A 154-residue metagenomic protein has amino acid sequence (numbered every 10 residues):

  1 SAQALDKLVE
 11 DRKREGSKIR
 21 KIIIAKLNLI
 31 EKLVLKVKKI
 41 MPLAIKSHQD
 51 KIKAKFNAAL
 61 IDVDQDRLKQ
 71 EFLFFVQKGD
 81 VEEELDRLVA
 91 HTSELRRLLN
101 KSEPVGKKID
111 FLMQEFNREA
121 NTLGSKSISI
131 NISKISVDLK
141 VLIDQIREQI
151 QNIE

Functional and structural regions predicted by a protein language model:
S1-E154: N-terminal intrinsically disordered, cationic/polar leader segments that include organellar targeting peptides
